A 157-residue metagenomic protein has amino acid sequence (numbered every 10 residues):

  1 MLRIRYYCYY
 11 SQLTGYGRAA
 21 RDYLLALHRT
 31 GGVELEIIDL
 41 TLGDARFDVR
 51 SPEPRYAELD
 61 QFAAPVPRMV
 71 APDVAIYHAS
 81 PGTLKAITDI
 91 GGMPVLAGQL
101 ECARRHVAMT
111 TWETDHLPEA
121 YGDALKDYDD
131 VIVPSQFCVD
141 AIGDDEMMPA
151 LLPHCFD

Functional and structural regions predicted by a protein language model:
M1-D44, P72: N-terminal subdomain of nucleotide-sugar transferases
R5-Y7, A45-G143: Extended catalytic core of nucleotide-activated donor transferases of GT-like folds
R21, G91-M93, M147-P149: Short secondary-structure boundary/capping segments
L24, V139-D140, P149: A generic structural signal for short, well-ordered alpha-helical segments in conserved domains
V33-L35, H106, P149: Hydrophobic anchor at the start of a short beta-strand that flanks the dinucleotide cofactor-binding loop
I38, M109, L152: Hydrophobic residues at beta-strand termini and immediately following loops that shape nucleotide-binding pockets
T41-G43, W112, C155: Short, solvent-exposed coil/turn elements at secondary-structure transition points
M148-D157: Short beta-strand->alpha-helix junction loop in the catalytic core of nucleotide-activated group-transfer enzymes
